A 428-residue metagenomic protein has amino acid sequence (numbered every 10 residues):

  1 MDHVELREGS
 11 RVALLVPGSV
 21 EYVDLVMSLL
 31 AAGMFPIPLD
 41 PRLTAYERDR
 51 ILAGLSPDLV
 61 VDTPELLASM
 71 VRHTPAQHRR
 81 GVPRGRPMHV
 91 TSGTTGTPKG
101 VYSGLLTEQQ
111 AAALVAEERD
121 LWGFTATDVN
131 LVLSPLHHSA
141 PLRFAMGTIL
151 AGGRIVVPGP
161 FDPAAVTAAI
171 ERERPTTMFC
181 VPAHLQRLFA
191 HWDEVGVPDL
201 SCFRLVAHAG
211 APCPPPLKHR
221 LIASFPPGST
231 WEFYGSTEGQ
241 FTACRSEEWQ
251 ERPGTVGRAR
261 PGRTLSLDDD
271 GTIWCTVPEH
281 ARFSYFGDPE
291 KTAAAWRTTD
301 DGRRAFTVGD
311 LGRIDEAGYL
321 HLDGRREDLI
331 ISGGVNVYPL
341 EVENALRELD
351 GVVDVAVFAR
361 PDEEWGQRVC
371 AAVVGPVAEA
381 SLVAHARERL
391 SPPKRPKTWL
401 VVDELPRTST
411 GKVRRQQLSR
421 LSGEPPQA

Functional and structural regions predicted by a protein language model:
M1-L43, N336: Conserved AMP-binding/adenylate-forming
V16-P17, I37-R50, G153-E173, V337-V342: ATP-dependent adenylate-forming carboxylate-activation enzymes
E65-G85, A113: Flexible, low-complexity linker/hinge segments
R86-A113: Conserved AMP-binding A3 loop
A112-V129, H137-T177: Conserved AMP-binding/adenylation subdomain of ANL enzymes
M178, S284, R304, L311-K394 (+3 more regions): AMP-binding/adenylate-forming catalytic core of the ANL superfamily
E194-R252, T264: Gly/Ser/Thr-rich phosphate-binding loop
A259, D269-T298, V335-V337: Conserved ATP/PPi-binding loop(s) of AMP-dependent carboxylate-activating enzymes
